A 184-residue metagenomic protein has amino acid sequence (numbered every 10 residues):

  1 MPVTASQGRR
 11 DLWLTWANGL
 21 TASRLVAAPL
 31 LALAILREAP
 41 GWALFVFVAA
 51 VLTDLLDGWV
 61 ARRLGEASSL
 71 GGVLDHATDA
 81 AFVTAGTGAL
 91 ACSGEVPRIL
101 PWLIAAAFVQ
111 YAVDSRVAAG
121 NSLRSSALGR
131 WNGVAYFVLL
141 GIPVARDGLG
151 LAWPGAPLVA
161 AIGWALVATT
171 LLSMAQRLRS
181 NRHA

Functional and structural regions predicted by a protein language model:
M1-L14, L25, H76-A184: A feature for the membrane-embedded catalytic helix bundles of lipid/isoprenoid biosynthetic enzymes
R10-A32, F47-V51, L55: Short, conserved structural micro-motifs that define repeat-unit consensus positions and nucleotide-binding loops
T15-N18, S69, V73: Hydrophobic alpha-helical segments of membrane proteins, primarily the transmembrane helices and their short helical
L31-G41: Short, hydrophobic transmembrane alpha-helix segments
G41-L52, V96-A105: Structural signature of hydrophobic alpha-helical transmembrane segments
G65-S69, G120: Juxtamembrane helix-boundary/capping and inter-helix hinge elements in multi-pass membrane proteins
